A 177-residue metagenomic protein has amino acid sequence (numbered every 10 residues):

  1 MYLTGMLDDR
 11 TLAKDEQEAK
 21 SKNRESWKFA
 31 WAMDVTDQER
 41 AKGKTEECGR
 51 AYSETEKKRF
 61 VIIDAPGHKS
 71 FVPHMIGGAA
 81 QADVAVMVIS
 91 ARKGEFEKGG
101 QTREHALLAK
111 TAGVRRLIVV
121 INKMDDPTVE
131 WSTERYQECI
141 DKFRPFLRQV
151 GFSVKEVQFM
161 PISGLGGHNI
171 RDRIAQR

Functional and structural regions predicted by a protein language model:
M1-P73, A82-R92: P-loop NTPase switch module centered on the Walker A-proximal segment
L3, K14, H74, E104-L108 (+1 more regions): Alpha-helical scaffold elements adjacent to nucleotide-binding pockets in ATP/GTP-utilizing enzyme cores
T45, A109, E156-Q158: Residues at or immediately flanking beta-strands
K58-V61, A65-S70, A80-A106, K110-Q137: Conserved Switch II/interswitch segment of TRAFAC-class P-loop GTPases
R115, D125-R177: Canonical P-loop GTPase G-domain recognition
